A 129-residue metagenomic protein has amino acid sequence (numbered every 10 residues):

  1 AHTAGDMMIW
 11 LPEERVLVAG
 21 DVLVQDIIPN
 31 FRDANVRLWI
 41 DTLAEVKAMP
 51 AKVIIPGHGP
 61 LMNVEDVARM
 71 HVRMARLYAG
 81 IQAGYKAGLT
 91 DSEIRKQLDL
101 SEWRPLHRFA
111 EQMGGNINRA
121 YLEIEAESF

Functional and structural regions predicted by a protein language model:
A4-G80: Metallo-beta-lactamase
A48-P50, L61-F129: Accessory terminal helices/loops
